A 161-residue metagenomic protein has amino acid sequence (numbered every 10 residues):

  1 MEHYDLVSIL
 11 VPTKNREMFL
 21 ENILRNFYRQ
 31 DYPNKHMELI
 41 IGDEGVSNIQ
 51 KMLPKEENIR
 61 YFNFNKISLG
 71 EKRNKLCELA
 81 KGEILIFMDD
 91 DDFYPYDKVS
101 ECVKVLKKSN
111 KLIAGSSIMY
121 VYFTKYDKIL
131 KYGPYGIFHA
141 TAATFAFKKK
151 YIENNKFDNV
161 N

Functional and structural regions predicted by a protein language model:
D5-S8, E38: Cell-envelope/extracellular polymer assembly enzymes that use nucleotide-activated donors
R25-H36: Short, acidic, metal-binding catalytic loop of nucleotide-sugar glycosyltransferases
I41-K51: A conserved acidic beta->alpha catalytic loop
F64-A80: Glycine-rich, basic loop-to-helix element that forms the pyrophosphate-binding segment of sugar-nucleotide handling
L85: Short aromatic/hydrophobic "clamp" motif used to bind/position activated sugar donors
D89-F93: The conserved acidic donor/metal-binding loop of glycosyltransferases
V99-K128: Conserved donor NDP-sugar-binding/catalytic core segment of glycosyltransferases
G136-N161: Conserved nucleotide-sugar donor-binding catalytic segment
